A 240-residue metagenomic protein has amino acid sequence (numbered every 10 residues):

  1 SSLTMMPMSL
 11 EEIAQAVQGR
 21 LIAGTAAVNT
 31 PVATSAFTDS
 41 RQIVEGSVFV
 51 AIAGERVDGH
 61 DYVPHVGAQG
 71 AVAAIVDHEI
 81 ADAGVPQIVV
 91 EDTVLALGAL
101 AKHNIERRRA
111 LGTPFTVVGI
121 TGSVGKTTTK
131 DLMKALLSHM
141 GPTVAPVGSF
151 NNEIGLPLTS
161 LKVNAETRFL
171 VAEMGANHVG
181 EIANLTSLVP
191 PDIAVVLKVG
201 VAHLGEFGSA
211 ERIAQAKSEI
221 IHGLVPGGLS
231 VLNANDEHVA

Functional and structural regions predicted by a protein language model:
S1-M5: Short, Lys/Arg-enriched N-terminal segments with co-localized hydrophobic residues within the first ~10-30 amino acids
P7-G119, T128-H139, I154, L161: Short, basic phosphate-binding NTP loop
M8, G67, F169, V239-A240: Bulky hydrophobic/aromatic packing residues
A96-A234, H238: Phosphate-binding loop of NTP-binding sites
